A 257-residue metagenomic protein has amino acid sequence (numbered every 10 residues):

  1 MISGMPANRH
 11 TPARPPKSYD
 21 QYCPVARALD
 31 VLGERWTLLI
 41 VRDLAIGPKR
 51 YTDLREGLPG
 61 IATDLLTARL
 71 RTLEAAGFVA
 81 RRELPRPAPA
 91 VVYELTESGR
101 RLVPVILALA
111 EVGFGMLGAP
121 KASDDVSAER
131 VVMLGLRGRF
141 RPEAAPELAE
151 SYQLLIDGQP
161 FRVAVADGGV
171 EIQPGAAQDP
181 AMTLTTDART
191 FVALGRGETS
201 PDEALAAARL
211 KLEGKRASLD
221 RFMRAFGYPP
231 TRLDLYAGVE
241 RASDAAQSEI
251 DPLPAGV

Functional and structural regions predicted by a protein language model:
M1-L32: N-terminal leader segment of winged-helix/HTH proteins
C23-A62: N-terminal helix-turn-helix DNA-binding core of bacterial DNA-binding proteins
G33, P85-A108: Basic, amphipathic "hinge/linker" alpha-helix immediately C-terminal to the N-terminal HTH DNA-binding motif
R69: Residues within the DNA-recognition helix of helix-turn-helix
S98-R162, D167, R216-V257: Acidic, aliphatic-rich amphipathic alpha-helical segments
S151-E203: Low-complexity, glycine/alanine/valine/leucine- and proline-rich hydrophobic stretches
